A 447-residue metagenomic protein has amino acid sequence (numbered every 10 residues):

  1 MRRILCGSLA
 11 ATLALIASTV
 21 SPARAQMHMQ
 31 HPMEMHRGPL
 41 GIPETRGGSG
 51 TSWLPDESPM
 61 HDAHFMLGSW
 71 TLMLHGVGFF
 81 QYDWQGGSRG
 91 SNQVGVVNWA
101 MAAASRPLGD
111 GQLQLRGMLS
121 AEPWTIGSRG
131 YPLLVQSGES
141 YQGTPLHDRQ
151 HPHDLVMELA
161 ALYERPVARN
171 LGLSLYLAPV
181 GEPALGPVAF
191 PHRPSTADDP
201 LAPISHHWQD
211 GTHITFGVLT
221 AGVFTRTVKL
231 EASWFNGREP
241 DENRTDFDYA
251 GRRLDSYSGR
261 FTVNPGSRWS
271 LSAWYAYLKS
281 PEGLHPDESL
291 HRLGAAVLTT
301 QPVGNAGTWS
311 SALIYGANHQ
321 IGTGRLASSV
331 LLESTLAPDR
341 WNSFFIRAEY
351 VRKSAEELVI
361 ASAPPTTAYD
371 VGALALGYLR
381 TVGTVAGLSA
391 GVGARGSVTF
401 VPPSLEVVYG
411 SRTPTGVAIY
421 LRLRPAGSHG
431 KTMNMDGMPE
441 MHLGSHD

Functional and structural regions predicted by a protein language model:
H61-A63, A100-R106, L159-R165, L219-T225 (+7 more regions): Residues on the lipid-exposed face of transmembrane beta-strands in outer-membrane beta-barrel proteins
W70, N92-A100, H153-L159, H213-L219 (+7 more regions): Residues that define the transmembrane beta-barrel architecture of outer-membrane proteins
L72, G109-L113, R169-L173, T227-E231 (+5 more regions): Repeated loop/turn-to-beta-strand initiation elements of outer-membrane beta-barrel proteins
L74, G78-Y82, L115-A121, L175-P179 (+8 more regions): Transmembrane beta-barrel strands of outer-membrane/channel proteins
Q81-G87, E122-W124, V180-A184, P203 (+11 more regions): Sequence/structural signature of outer-membrane beta-barrel proteins
I126-T262: Surface-exposed coil loops of outer-membrane beta-barrel proteins
T225-S233, T262-P364, L374: Detector for outer-membrane/organellar transmembrane beta-barrel domains, recognizing the amphipathic beta-strand
L376, S411-D447: Outer-membrane beta-barrel "beta-signal"
